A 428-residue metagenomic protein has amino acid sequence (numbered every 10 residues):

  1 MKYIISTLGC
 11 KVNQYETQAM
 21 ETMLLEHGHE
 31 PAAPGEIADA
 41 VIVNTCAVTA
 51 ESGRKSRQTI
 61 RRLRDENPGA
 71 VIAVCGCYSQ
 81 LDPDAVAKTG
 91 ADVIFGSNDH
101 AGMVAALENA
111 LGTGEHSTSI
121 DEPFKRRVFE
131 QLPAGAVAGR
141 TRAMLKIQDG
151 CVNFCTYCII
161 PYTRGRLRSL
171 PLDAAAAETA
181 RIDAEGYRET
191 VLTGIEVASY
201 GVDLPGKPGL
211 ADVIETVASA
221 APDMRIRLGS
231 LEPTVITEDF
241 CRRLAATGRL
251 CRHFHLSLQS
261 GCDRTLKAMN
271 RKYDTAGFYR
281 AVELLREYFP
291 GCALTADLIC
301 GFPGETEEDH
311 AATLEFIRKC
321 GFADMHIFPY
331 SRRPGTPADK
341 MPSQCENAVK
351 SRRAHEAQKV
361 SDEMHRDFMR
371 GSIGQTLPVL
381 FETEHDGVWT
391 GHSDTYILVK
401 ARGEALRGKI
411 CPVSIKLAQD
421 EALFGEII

Functional and structural regions predicted by a protein language model:
M1-Y200, L244, F254, A276-E287 (+4 more regions): Proteins enriched for Cys/Gly/acidic motifs involved in redox and nucleic-acid/cofactor modification
T7, S230, L258-S260, F381 (+1 more regions): Flexible glycine-/small-residue-rich
A47-V48, R164-G165, L204-K207, K267-Y273 (+1 more regions): Short glycine-enriched, charge-decorated loop/helix-capping segments at active-site entrances that position
A73, L81, A184-E307, R318: Conserved SAM/AdoMet-binding glycine-rich loop
A101, N153, G165, A198 (+4 more regions): Glycine-centered loop/turn positions within well-structured domains that cap or flank conserved ligand/cofactor-binding
A138-T141, C151-V152, L250, S260 (+5 more regions): Short flexible coil/turn linkers enriched for glycine and charged/polar residues that connect secondary-structure
L256, D297, I317, M325 (+3 more regions): Hydrophobic, well-ordered secondary-structure elements that form the walls of internal hydrophobic environments
K340-I428: Terminal RNA-binding accessory module
